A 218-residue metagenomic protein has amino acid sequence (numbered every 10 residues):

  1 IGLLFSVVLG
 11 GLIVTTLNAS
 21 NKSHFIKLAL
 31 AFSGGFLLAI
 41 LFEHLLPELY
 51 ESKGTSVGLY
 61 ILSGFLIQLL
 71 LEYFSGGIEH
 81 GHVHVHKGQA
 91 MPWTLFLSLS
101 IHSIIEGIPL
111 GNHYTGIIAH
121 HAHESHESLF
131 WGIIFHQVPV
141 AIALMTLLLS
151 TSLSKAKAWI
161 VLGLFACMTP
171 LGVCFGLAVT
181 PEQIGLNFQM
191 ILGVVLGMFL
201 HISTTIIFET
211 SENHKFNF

Functional and structural regions predicted by a protein language model:
I1-F218: Intrinsically disordered, metal-sensing/regulatory segments
